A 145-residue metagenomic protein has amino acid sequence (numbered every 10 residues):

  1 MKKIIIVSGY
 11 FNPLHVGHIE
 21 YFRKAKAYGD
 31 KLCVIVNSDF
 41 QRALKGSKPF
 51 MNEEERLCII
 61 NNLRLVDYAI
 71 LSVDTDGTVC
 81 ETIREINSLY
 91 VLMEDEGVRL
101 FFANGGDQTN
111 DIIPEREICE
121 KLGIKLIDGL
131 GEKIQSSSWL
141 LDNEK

Functional and structural regions predicted by a protein language model:
M1-K145: Nucleotidyltransferase catalytic core that binds NTPs
